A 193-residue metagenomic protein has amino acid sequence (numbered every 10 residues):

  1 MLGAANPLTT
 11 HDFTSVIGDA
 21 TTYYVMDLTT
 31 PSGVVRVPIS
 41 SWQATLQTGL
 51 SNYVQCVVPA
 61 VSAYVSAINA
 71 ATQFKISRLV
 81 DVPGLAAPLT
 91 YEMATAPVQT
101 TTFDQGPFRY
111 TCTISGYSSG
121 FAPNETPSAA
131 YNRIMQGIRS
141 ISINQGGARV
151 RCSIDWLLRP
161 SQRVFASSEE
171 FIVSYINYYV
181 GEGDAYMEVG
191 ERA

Functional and structural regions predicted by a protein language model:
M1-Q73, R109-A193: Juxtamembrane "anchor/assembly" segments of surface/extracellular structural proteins
P31-S32, Y64-S66, D81-A87, T102-Q105: Exposed regions on extracellular, virion, or secretory-pathway luminal proteins
V34-R36, P88-Y91: Tryptophan-centered short beta-strand motifs
A71, L79-V80, L85, A94-Q99: Contiguous hydrophobic, core-forming segments of folded domains
S77-T90, P160-A166: Short aromatic-glycine motifs in intrinsically disordered, low-complexity regions
T90-F103, E169-V180: Short beta-strand-centered aromatic/proline hotspots
